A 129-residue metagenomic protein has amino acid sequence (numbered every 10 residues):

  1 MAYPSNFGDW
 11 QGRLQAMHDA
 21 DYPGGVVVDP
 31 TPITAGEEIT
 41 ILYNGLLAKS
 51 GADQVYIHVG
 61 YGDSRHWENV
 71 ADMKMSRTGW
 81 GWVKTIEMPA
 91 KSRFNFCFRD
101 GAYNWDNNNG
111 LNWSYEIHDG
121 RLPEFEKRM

Functional and structural regions predicted by a protein language model:
Y3-D53, Y61: A structural signal for beta-rich interaction modules in eukaryotic proteins
D21, N104-D106, R128: Phospho-regulated, low-complexity intrinsically disordered regions of nuclear gene-regulatory and chromatin-associated
L42, A48-A90, G101-H118: Aromatic-rich carbohydrate-binding modules that target alpha-glucans
S92-F96: Exposed beta-strand face motif in extracellular beta-rich ectodomains
I117-M129: Low-complexity, Pro/Ser/Thr- and charge-rich linker/hinge segments at domain boundaries
